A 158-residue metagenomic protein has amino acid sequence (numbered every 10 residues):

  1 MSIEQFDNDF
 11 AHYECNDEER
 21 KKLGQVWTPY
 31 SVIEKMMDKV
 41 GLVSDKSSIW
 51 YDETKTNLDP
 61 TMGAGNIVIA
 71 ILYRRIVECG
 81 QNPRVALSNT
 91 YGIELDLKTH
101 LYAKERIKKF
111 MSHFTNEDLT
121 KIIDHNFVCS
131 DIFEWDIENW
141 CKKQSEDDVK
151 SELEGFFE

Functional and structural regions predicted by a protein language model:
M1-E158: SAM-dependent methyltransferase catalytic region
